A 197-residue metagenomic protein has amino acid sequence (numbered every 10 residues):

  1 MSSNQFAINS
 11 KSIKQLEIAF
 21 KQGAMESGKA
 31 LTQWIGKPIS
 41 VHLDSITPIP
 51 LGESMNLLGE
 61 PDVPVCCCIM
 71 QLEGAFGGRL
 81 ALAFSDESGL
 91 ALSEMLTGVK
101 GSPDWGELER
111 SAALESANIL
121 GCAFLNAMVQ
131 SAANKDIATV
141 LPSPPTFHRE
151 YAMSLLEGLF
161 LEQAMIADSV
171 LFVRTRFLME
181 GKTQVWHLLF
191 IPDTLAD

Functional and structural regions predicted by a protein language model:
S2-D197: Composition-driven recognition of glycine/serine/threonine/acidic- and proline-rich low-complexity segments and repeats
